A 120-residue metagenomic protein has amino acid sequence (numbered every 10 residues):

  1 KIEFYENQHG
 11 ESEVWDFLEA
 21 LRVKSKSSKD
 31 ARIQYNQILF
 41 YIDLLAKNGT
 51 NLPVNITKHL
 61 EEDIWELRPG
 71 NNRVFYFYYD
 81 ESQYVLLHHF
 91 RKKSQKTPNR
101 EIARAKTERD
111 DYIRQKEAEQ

Functional and structural regions predicted by a protein language model:
K1-N71, E81-Q83, R91-Q120: Basic, Lys/Arg-enriched alpha-helical interface segments
V74-F77: Short, surface-exposed beta-strand/loop micro-motifs that present aromatic residues
L87: ATP-dependent carboxylate-activation loops
